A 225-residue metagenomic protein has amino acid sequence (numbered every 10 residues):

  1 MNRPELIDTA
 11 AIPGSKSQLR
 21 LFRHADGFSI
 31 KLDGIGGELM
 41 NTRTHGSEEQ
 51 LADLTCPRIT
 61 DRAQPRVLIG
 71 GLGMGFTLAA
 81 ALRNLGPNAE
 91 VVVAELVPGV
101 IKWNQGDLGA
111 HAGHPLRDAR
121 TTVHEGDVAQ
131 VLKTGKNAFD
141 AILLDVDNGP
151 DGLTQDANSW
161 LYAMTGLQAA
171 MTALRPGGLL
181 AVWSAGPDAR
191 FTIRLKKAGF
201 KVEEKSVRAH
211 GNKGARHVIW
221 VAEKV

Functional and structural regions predicted by a protein language model:
M1-S29: N-terminal auxiliary segments of SAM/dcSAM-dependent transferases
N2, H45-L174, V182-A185, I193 (+2 more regions): The AdoMet/dcAdoMet-binding core of the Class I SAM-like
H24-R43: A short, structured beta-strand/loop element
G178: Glycine-centered, phosphate/nucleic-acid-interacting loop/turn motifs that mediate DNA/RNA or nucleotide
V221-V225: Conserved beta strand-loop-helix elements of the APE1-like EEP
